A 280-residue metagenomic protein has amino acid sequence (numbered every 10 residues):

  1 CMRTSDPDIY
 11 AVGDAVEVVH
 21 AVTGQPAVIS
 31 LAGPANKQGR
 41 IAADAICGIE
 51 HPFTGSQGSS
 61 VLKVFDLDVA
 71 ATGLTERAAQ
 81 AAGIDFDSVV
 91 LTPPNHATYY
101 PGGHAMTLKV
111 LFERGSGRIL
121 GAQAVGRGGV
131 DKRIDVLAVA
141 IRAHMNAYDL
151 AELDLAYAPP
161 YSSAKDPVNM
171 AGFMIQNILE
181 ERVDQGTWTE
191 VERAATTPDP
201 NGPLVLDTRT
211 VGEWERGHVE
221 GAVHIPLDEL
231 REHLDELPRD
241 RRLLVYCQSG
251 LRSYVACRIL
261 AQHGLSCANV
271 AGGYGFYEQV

Functional and structural regions predicted by a protein language model:
C1-Y10, T98-M106: FAD-binding beta-loop-beta segment adjacent to the flavin cofactor pocket
G13, R209: Active-site beta-alpha turn of Rossmann-fold NAD(P)-dependent dehydrogenases/reductases
D14-A15, G250: Active-site metal-binding loops of divalent metal-dependent hydrolases
A15-G128, P159-S163, P167-A194, P203: Mid-to-C-terminal Rossmann-like scaffold of FAD/NAD(P)H-dependent oxidoreductases
D44, G48, V139, R258-Q262: Short, well-ordered alpha-helices that flank and scaffold nucleotide-derived cofactor binding pockets
G128-A147: A short, polar/charged loop-to-alpha-helix boundary motif
Y148-P159, S163-K165, N169-L204, V211-L244 (+1 more regions): Rhodanese-like catalytic fold shared by cysteine-dependent sulfurtransferases and DSP/PTP-type phosphatases
